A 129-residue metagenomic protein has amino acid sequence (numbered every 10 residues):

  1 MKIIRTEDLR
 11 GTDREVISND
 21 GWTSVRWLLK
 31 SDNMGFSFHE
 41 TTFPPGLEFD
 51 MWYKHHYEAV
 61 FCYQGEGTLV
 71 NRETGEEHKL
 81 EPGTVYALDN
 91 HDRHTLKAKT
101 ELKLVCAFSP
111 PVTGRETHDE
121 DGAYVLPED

Functional and structural regions predicted by a protein language model:
M1-F36, T117, D121-D129: A short, N-terminal "cap"/entry segment at the start of jelly-roll beta-barrel domains of the cupin/DSBH fold
S37-K54: Conserved short histidine dyad/triad with adjacent acidic residue
T42, K54-L69, A107: Short, conserved beta-strand element in jelly-roll/cupin
H55-H56, T84, D92, T100-E101: A generic "binding-loop/recognition-motif" signal
Y63-Q64, E81, T100: A cytosolic small-molecule/anion-sensing beta-strand core signal
E66-T68, R93, E101-K103: Structural motif
T74-H91: Short acidic-glycine-tyrosine-enriched beta hairpin
A87, E101-T117: A short hydrophobic beta-strand segment most commonly corresponding to one strand of the jelly-roll/cupin
